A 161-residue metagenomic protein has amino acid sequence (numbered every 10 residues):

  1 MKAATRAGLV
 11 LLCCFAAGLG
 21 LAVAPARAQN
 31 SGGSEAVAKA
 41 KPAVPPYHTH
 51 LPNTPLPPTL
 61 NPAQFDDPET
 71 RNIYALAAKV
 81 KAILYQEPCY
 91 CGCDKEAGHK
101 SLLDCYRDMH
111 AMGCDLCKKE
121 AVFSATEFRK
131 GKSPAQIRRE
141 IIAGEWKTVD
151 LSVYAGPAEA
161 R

Functional and structural regions predicted by a protein language model:
M1-L12: Bacterial N-terminal signal peptides that target proteins for export
V10-G20: Bacterial N-terminal signal peptides
L21-G33: Signal peptide processing junction and immediate N-terminal pro/mature segment of secreted/exported proteins
N30-Y90, K95: N-terminal secretory signal peptides
Y74, K118-A121, A125, P134 (+1 more regions): Extracytoplasmic/secreted envelope proteins and their assembly/folding machinery, especially bacterial periplasmic
V80-L84, A125-K132, I141-T148: Sec/Tat-exported extracytoplasmic proteins
E87-S124: Short, thiol/selenol-centered motifs that function as redox-active sites or metal-ligating centers
P134-R161: Short flanking/linker segments adjacent to small metal-binding domains or redox-active Cys/His motifs
